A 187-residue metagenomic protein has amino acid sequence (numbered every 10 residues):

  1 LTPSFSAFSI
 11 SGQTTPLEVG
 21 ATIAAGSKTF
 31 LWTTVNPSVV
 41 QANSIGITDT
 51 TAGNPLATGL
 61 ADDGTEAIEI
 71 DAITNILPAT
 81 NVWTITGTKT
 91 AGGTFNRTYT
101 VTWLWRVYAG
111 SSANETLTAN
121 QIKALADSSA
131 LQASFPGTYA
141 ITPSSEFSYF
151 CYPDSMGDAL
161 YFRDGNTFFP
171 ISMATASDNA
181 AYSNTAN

Functional and structural regions predicted by a protein language model:
L1-S11: Proline/serine/threonine-rich low-complexity linkers at boundaries of modular beta-sandwich domains
G12-G26: Short, solvent-exposed loop/linker segments at the N-terminal edge of repeated beta-sheet extracellular domains
T22, S38-V39, A72: Intrinsically disordered, low-complexity linker/tail regions enriched in polar/charged residues
G26-N36, N120-F168: Beta-rich globular "head" domains
W32-D62, M156-A176: Change to "...patches in solvent-exposed regions of secreted, membrane-anchored, or virion-exposed structural
A67-V82, A186-N187: Surface-exposed, short loops/turns at beta-strand junctions within beta-sandwich domains
G87-K89: Conserved structural position at the C-terminal beta-strand of extracellular beta-sandwich adhesion modules
A91-Q121: Edge beta-strands of extracellular beta-sandwich domains
